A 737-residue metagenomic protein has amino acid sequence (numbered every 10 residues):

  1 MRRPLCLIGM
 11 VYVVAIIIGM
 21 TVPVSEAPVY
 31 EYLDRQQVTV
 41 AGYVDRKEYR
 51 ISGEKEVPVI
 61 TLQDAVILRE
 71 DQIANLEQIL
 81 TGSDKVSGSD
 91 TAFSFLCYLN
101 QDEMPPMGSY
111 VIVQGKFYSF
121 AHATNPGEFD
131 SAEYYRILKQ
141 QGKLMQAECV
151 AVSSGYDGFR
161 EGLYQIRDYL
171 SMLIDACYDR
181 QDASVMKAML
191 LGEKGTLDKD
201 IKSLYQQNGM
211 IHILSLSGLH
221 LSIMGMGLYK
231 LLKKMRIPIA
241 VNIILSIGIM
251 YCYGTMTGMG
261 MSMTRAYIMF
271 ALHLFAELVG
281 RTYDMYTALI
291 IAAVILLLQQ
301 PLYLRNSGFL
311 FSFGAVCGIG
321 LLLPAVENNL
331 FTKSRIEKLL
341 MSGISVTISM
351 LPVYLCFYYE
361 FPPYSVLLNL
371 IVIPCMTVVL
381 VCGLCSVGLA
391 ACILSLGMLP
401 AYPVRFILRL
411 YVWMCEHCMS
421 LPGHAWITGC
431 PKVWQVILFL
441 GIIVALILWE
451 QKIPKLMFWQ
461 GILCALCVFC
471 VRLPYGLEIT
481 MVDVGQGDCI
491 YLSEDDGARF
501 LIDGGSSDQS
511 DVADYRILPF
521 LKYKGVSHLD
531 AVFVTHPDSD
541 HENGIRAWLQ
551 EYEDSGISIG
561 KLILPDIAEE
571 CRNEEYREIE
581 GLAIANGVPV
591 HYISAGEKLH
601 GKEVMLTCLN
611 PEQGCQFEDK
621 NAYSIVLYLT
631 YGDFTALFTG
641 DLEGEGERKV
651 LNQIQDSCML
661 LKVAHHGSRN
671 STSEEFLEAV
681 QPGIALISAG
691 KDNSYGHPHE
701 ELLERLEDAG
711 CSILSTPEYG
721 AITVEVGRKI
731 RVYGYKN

Functional and structural regions predicted by a protein language model:
M1-I17, I60: Start-transfer (signal-anchor) and selected internal transmembrane alpha helices of multi-pass inner/ER membrane
G9-V11, K199-V366, C382, T428-P474 (+4 more regions): Hydrophobic alpha-helical transmembrane segments in multi-pass membrane proteins
Y12-P28, V468-R472: Transmembrane alpha-helices and immediately adjacent membrane-cytoplasm interface residues in multi-pass integral
G19-H212, Y515-P519, H528, E569-E570 (+3 more regions): Membrane-interface helix/helix-cap signal primarily in integral membrane proteins
I51-G53, G308, V484: Feature for secretory/organellar precursors and membrane-associated catalytic proteins
Q78, S83-S87, Q101-K116, Y134-Y135 (+4 more regions): Non-globular, low-confidence helical/coil segments that flank catalytic cores
I137-I268, L274, I348, A531-F533 (+2 more regions): Aromatic-rich juxtamembrane segments at the membrane interface
F159-Y178, V185, E193, I201 (+12 more regions): Hydrophobic alpha-helical segments of integral membrane proteins, encompassing both true transmembrane helices
